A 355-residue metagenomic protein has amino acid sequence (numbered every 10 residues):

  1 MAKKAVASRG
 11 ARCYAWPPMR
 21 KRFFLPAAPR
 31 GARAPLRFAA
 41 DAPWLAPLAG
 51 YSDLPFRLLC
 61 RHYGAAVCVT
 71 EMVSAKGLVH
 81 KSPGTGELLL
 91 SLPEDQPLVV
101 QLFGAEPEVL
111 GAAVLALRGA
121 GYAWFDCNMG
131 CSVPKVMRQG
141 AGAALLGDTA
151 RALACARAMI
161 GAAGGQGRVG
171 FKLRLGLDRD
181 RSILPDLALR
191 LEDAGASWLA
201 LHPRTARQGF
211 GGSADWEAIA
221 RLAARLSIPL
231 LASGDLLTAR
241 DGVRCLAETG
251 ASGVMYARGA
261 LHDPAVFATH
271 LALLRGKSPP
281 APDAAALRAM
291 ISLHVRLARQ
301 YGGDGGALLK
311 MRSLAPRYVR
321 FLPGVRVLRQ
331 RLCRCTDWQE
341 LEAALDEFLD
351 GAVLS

Functional and structural regions predicted by a protein language model:
M1-R9: Extreme N-terminal basic, low-complexity initiation segments that serve as generic localization/processing leaders
K3, W16-W44, A49, L54-P55 (+6 more regions): Alpha/beta catalytic cores of nucleotide-metabolism and tRNA/nucleoside-modifying enzymes
A7, Y14-A15: Short, positively charged and aromatic/hydrophobic N-terminal segments
R20-A39, L48-A123: Glycine-rich, positively charged N-terminal anion/phosphate-binding segment
P43-P47, C68-T70, L98-L102, F125 (+4 more regions): Hydrophobic faces of well-ordered beta-strands that scaffold small-molecule active sites in alpha/beta enzyme cores
L48-G50, V73-A75, F103-A105, G130-S132 (+4 more regions): Active-site beta-loop-alpha junctions enriched in small/polar residues
A112-F125, M129-Q139, A150-I228: Alpha/beta enzyme core
G140-L146: Short glycine-enriched, charge-decorated loop/helix-capping segments at active-site entrances that position
